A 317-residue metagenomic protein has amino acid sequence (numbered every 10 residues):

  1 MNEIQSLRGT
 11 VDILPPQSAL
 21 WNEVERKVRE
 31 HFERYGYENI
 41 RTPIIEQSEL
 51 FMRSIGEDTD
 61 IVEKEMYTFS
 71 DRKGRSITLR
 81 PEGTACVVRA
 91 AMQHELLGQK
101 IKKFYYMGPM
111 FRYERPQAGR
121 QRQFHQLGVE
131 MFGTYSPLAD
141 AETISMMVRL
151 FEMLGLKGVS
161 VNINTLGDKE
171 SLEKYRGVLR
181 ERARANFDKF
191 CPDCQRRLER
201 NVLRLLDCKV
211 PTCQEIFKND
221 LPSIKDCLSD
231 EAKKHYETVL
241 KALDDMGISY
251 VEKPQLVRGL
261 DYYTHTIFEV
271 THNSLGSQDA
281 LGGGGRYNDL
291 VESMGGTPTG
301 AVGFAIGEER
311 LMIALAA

Functional and structural regions predicted by a protein language model:
M1-A317: TRNA-recognition modules of translation machinery and tRNA-sensing kinases, especially anticodon-binding
